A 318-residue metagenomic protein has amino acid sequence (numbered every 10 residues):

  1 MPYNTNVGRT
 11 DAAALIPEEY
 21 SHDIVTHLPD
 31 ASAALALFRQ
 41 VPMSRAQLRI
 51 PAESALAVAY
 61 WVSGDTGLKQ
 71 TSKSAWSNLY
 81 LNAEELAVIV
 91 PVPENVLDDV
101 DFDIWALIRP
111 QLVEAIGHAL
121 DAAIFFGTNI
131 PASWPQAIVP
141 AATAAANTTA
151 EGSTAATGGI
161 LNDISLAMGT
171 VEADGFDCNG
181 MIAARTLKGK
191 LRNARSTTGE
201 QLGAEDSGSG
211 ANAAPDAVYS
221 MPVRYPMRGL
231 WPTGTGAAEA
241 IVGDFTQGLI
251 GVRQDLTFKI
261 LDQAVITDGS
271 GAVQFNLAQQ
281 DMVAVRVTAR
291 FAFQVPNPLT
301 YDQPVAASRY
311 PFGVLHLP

Functional and structural regions predicted by a protein language model:
M1-L15, E19, T300-P318: Intrinsically disordered, low-complexity terminal tails
P2-V88: Assembly/oligomerization interface modules of large self-assembling protein complexes
F38, A272-A278, P296-P304: Short proline/glycine-enriched turn/loop segments at secondary-structure junctions
S44, A137-V283, A289, P318: Extended oligomerization regions of viral-like shell subunits
S54-V58, A87, V96, H118 (+4 more regions): Short loop/turn segments at secondary-structure transitions that flank enzyme active sites
V58-V62, D99-D101, K190-N193, Q294-P296: Short helix/loop capping segments that flank catalytic or ligand/cofactor-binding pockets
G64-K69, I104-I108, T197-T198, L299-R309: Short intrinsically disordered coil segments
Q70, S77-Y80, E85-A173, R224 (+1 more regions): Alpha-helical scaffold segments that mediate packing/assembly in large oligomeric complexes
